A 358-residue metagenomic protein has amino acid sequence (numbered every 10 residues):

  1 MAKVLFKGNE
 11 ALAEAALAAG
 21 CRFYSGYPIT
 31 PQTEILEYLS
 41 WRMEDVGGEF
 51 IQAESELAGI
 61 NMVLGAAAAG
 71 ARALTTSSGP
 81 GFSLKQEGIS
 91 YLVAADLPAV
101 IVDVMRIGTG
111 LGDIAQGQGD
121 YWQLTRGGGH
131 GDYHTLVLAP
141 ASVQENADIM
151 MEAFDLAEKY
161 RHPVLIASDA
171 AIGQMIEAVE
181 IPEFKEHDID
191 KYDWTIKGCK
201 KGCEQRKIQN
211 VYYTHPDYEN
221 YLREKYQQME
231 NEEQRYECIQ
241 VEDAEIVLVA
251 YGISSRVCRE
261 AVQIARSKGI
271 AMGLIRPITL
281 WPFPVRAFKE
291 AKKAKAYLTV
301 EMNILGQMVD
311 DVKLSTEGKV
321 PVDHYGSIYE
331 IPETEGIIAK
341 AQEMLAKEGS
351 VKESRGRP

Functional and structural regions predicted by a protein language model:
M1-G127, H134, S142, E333-I338 (+2 more regions): Thiamine diphosphate
K7-A11, R223-I246, R259, Q263: Glycine-/acidic-rich phosphate or pyrophosphate-binding loops and their flanking alpha/beta elements
Q32, R161-C238: Conformationally flexible catalytic loops at phosphate/diphosphate-handling active centers
R106-G108, S168-M175, I196, G252-S254 (+1 more regions): Glycine-rich beta-alpha junction loops
A115-D169, E353-P358: Conserved thiamine diphosphate
C238-A271, I275, W281-A287: Redox- and metal-dependent alpha/beta enzyme cores, enriched for Fe-S-associated oxidoreductases and cofactor-handling
E301-P358: Peripheral docking tails and interdomain loops at the edges of cofactor- or intermediate-handling domains
